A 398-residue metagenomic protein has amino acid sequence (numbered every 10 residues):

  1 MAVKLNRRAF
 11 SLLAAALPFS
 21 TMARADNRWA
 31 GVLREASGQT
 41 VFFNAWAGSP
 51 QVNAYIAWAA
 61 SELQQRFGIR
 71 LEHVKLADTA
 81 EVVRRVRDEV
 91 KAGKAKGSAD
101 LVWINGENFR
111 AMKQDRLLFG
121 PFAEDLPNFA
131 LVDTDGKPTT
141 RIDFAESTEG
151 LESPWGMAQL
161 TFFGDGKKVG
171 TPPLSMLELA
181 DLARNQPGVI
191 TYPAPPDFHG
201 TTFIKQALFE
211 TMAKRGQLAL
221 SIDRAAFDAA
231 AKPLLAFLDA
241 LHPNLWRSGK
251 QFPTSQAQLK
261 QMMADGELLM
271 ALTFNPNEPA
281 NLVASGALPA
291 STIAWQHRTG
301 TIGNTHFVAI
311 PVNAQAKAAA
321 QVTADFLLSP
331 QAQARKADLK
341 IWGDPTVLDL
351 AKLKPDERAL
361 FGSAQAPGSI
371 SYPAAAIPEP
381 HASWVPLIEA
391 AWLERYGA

Functional and structural regions predicted by a protein language model:
A2-L17: N-terminal secretory signal peptides and thylakoid transit peptides that target proteins across membranes
W29-S37, N44, G48-R70, F162: Short, polar/charged alpha-helical segment
W46-W58, V74-E81, S98-A257: Extracytoplasmic ligand-binding site segments that recognize negatively charged/polar headgroups
F109-A111, A271-P289: A ligand-binding cleft/hinge motif common to bilobed small-molecule-binding domains
F119-V132, E152, A180, A284 (+2 more regions): Short beta-strand->loop
A158, F237-L241, F252, L288-A309: Periplasmic-binding protein-like
Q261, A366-A398: Conserved C-terminal helix/tail region of periplasmic/extracytoplasmic solute-binding proteins
T301-I302, H306-Y372: Mature extracytoplasmic/periplasmic domains
